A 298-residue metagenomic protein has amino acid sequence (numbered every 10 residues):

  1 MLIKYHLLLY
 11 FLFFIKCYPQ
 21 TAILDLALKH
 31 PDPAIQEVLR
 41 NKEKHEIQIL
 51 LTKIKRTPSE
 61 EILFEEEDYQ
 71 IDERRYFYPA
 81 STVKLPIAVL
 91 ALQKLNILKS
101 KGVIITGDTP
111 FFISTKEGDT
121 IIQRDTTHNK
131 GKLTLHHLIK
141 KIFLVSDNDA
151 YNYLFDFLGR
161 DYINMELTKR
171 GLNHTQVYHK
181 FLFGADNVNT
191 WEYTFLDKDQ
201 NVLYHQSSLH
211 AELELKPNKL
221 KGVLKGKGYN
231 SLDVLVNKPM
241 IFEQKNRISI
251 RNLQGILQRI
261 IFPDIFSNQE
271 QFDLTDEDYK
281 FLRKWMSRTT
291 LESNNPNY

Functional and structural regions predicted by a protein language model:
M1-A22: Bacterial Sec-dependent N-terminal signal peptides
A22-D32, K44, T115, T126-R259: Active-site-adjacent helix/loop patches that line small-molecule binding or acyl-intermediate pockets
K29-I71: A short, well-structured edge-of-sheet supersecondary motif
K44-I47, E66, D72-R74, Y78-V83 (+2 more regions): Extracytoplasmic
Q48-T52, P86, P110-F112: Soluble periplasmic/extracytoplasmic beta-strand elements of cell-envelope proteins
Y78-T106: Active-site SXXK
I97-G131: Short, glycine/proline-biased beta-turn/loop segments that scaffold the active-site neighborhood
E243, D264, N268-Y298: Conserved SxxK-family serine transpeptidase/carboxypeptidase catalytic domain of penicillin-binding proteins
